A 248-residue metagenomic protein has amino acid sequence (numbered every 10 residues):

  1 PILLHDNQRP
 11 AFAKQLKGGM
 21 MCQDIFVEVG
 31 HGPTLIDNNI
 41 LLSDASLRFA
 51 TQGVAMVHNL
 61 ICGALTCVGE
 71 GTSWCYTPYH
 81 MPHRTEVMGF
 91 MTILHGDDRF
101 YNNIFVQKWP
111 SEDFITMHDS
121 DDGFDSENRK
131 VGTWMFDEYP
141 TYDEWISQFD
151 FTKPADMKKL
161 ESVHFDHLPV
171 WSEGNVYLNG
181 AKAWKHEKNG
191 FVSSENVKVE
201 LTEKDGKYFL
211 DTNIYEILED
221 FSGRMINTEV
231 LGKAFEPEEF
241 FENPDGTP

Functional and structural regions predicted by a protein language model:
P1-G246: Glycine- and acidic/polar-rich repeat regions and solenoidal domains
